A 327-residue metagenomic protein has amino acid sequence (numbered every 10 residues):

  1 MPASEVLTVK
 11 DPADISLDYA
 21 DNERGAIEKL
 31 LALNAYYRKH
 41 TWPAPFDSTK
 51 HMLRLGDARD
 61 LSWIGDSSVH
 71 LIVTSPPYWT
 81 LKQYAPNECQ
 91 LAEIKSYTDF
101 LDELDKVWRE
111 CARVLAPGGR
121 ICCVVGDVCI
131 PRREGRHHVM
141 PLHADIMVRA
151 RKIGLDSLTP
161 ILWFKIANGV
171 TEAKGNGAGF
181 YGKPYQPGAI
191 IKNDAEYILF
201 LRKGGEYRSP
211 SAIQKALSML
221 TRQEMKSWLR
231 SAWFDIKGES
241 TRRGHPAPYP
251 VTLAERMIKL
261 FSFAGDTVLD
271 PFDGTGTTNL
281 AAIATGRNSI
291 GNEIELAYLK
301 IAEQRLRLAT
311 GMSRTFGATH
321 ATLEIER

Functional and structural regions predicted by a protein language model:
M1-I301, R327: Core catalytic lobe of class I
A302-R327: PRPP-dependent phosphoribosyltransferase catalytic core
